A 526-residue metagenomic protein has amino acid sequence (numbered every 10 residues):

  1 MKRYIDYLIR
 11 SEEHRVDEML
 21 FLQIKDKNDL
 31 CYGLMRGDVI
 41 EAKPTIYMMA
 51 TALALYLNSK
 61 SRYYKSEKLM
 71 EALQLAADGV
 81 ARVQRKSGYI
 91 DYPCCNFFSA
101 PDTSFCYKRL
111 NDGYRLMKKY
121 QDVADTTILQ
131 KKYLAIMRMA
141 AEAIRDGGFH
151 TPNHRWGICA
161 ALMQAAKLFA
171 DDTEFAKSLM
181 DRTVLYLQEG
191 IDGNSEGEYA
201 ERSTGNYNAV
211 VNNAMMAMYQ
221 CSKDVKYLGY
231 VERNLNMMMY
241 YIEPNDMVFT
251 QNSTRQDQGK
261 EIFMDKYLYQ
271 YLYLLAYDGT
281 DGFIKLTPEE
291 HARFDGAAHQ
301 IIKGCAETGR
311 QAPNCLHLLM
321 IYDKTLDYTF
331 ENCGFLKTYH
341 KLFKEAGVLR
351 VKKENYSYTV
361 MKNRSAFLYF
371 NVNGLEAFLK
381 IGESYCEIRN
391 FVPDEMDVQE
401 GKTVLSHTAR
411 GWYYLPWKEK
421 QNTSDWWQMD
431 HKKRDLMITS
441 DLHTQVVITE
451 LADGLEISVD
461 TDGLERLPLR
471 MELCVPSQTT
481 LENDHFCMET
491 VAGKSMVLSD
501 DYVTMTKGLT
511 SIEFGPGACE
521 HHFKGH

Functional and structural regions predicted by a protein language model:
M1-L20, A54-L57: Extreme N-terminal leader/anchor segments
L8-R15, C31-E41: Hydrophobic transmembrane alpha-helical segments in integral membrane proteins
E12, M19-I24, Q84, N194 (+1 more regions): Glutamine-centric residue-chemistry signal
E18-M35, M49-A54: N-terminal-proximal low-complexity accessory segments that begin disordered and transition into the first
D29, S87, E142, A346-V348 (+1 more regions): Short, acidic/polar N-cap/turn motifs at the starts of alpha helices
R36-R62, S66-L228: Aromatic-lined, polymer-binding surfaces characteristic of secreted/periplasmic polysaccharide-degrading enzymes
V225-T490, K494-S495: Extended polysaccharide-engagement surfaces of secreted carbohydrate-active enzymes
G493-H526: Beta-strand-rich recognition/accessory modules
